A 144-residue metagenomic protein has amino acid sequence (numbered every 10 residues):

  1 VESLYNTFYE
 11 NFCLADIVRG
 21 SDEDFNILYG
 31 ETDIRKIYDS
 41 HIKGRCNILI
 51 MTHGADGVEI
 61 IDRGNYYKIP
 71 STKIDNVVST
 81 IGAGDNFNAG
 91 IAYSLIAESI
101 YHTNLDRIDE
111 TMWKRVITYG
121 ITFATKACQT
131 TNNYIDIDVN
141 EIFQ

Functional and structural regions predicted by a protein language model:
V1-K36, G57: Conserved beta-alpha-beta core of the PfkB/ribokinase-like small-molecule kinase fold
L4, G30-Q144: Conserved phosphate-binding/catalytic region of the ribokinase-like
